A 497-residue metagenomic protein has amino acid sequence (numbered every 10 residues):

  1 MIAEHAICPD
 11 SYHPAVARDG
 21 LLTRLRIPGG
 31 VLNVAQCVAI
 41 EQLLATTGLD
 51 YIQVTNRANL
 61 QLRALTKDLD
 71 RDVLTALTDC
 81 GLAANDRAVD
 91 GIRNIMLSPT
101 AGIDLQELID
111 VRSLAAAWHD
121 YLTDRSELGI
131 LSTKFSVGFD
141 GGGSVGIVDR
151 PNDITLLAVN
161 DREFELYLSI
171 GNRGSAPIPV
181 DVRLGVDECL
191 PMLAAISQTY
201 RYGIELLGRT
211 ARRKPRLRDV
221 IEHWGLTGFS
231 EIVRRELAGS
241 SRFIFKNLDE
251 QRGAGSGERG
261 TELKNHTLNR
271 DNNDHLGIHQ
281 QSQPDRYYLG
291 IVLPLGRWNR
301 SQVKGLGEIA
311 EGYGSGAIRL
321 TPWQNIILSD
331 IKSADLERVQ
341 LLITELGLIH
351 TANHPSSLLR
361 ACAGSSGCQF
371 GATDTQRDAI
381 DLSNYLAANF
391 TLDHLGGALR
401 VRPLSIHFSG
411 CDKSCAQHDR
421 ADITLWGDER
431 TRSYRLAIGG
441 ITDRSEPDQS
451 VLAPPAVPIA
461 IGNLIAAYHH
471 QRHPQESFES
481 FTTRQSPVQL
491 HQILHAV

Functional and structural regions predicted by a protein language model:
I2-V16, L82-A83, D274-G277: Intrinsic, low-complexity N-terminal interaction/targeting segments
A17-R24, G174-A176, Q283-G290: Gly-rich Lys/Arg/Thr-decorated short loops/hinges at beta-loop-alpha junctions or inter-strand turns that position
G20-E165, P191, L289-T431: Small-residue-enriched alpha-helical segments and adjacent helix-cap loops that form tight helix-helix packing
D68-L69, E205-E250, N269-I278, A334-V339: Terminal amphipathic helices with adjacent charged low-complexity linkers/tails
L131, F135-H223, D419-H470, P474: Mobile "lid/hinge" segments at catalytic clefts and subdomain interfaces of large enzymes
E250-L268: Short, C-terminally biased terminal segments at protein or domain edges
T267-V292, R297: Active-site cores of enzymes that catalyze phosphoryl transfer or operate on phosphate-rich substrates
Q283-Y287, R297-I318, I461, A467 (+2 more regions): Long hydrophobic segments that form regular secondary structure
